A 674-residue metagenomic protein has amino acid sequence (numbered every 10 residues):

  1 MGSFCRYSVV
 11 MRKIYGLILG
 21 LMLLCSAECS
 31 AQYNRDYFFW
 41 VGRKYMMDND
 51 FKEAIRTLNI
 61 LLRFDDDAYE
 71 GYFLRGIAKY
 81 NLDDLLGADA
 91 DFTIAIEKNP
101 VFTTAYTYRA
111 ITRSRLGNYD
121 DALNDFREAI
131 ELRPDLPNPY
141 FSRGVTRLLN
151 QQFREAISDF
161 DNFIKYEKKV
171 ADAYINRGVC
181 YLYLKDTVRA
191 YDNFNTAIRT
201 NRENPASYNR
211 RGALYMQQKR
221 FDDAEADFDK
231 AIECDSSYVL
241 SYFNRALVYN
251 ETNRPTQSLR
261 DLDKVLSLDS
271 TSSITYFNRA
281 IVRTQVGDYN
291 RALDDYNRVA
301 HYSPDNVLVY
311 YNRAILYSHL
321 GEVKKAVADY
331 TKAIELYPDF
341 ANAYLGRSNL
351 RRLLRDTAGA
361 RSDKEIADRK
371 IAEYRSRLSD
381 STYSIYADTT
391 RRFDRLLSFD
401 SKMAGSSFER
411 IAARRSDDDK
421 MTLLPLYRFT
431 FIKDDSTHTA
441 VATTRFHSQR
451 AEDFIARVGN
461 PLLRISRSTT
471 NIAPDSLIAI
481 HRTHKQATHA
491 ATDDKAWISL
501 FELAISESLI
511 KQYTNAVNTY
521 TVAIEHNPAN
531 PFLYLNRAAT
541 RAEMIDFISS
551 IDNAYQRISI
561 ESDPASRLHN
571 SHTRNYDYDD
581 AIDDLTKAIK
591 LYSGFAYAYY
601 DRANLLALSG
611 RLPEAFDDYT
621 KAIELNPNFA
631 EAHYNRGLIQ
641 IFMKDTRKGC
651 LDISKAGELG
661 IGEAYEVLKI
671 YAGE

Functional and structural regions predicted by a protein language model:
N34-D36, Y69-E70, T103-T104, P137-N138 (+12 more regions): Helix-start (N-cap) detector for alpha-helical repeat units in TPR-like alpha-solenoids, especially tetratricopeptide
W40, L74, Y108, S142 (+11 more regions): Canonical tetratricopeptide repeat
M47-D48, N81, R115, L149-N150 (+12 more regions): Register position in tetratricopeptide repeats
F64, K98, L132, Y166-E167 (+11 more regions): Structural marker of alpha-solenoid helical repeat scaffolds
H319, D339-L500, I505-E507, I548-D577 (+1 more regions): Eukaryotic alpha-helical solenoid repeat scaffolds
